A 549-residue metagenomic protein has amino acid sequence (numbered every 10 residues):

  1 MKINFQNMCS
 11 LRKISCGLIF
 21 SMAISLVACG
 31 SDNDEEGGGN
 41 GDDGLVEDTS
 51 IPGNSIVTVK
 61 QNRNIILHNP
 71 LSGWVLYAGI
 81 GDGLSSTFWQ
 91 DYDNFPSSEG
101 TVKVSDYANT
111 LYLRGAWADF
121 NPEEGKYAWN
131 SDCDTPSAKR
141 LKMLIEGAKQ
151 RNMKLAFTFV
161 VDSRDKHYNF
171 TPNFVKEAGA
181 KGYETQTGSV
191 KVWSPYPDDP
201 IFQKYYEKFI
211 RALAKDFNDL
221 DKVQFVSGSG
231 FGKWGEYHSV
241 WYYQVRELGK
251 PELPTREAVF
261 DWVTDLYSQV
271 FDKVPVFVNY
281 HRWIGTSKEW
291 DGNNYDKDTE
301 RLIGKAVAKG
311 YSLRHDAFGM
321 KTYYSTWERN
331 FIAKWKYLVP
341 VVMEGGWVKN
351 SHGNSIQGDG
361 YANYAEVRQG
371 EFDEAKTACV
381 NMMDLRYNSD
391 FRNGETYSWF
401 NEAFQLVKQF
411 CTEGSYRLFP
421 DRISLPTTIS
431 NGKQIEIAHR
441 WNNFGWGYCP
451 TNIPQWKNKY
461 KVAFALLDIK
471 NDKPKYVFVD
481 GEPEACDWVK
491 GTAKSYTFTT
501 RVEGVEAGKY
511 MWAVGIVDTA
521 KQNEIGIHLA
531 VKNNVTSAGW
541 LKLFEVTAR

Functional and structural regions predicted by a protein language model:
M1-L11: N-terminal secretory signal peptides that target proteins for export/translocation
K2-I3, S21-S55: Bacterial Sec-dependent N-terminal signal peptides
D48-F95, K149, G228-G235, W241-R392: Catalytic-core regions of glycoside hydrolase
G100-T185, R256-P275: Aromatic-lined substrate-binding rim segments of carbohydrate-active enzymes
R164-G188, H238-K250, G292-T299: Aromatic- and acidic-residue-enriched segments that line the glycan-binding/catalytic groove of carbohydrate-active
G182-E247: Active-site groove signature of glycoside hydrolases
R368-L425: Catalytic cores of secreted or luminal carbohydrate-active enzymes
T412-R549: Extracellular/luminal regions of secreted and cell-surface proteins that mediate adhesion/ECM remodeling
